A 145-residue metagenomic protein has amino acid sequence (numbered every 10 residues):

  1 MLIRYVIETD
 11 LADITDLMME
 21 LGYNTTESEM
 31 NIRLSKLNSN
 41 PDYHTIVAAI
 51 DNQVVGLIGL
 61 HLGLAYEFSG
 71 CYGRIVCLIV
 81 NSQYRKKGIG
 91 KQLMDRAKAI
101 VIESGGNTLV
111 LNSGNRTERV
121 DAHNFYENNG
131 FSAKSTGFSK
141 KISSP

Functional and structural regions predicted by a protein language model:
M1-I14: A short beta-loop-alpha structural element at the N-terminal edge of CoA-dependent acyl/N-acetyltransferase catalytic
T15-S28, Y66: Helix-loop element at the rim of GNAT/NAT acetyltransferase active sites that forms part of the acceptor-substrate
T25-T45: Active-site rim helix/loop that mediates acceptor-substrate recognition in acyltransferases
V47, Q53-L62, R74, I79: Conserved beta-strand in the GNAT
A48, K86-M94: Glycine-rich acyl-CoA binding loop
G63-I75, K134: A conserved beta-turn-beta hairpin within the catalytic core of GNAT-like acetyltransferases that forms part
Q92-T108: Conserved acyl-CoA
V110-D121, K141: Conserved beta-strand-loop-alpha-helix junction that forms the acyl-donor binding cleft
